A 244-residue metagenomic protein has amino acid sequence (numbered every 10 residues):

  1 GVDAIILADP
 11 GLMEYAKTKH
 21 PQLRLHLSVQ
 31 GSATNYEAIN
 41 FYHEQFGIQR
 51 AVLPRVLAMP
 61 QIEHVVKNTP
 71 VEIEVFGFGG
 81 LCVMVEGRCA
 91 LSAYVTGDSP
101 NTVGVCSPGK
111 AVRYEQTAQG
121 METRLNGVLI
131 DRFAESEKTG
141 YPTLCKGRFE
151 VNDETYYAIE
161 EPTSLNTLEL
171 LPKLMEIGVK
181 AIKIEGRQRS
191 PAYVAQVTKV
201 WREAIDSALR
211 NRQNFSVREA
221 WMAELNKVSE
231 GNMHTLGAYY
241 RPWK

Functional and structural regions predicted by a protein language model:
G1-A33, V52, P60-A181, R187-K244: Active-site pocket-lining/capping segments in soluble small-molecule metabolic enzymes
T18, N40-F41: Long, charged N-terminal interaction/targeting segments
N35-E37: Conserved nucleotide-cofactor-binding alpha/beta core module
H43-E44, M175: Non-catalytic positions within long, well-ordered alpha-helices that form the structural scaffold/packing of enzyme
G47-I48: As written
V56: Contiguous mid-protein beta-loop-alpha structural module that forms a pocket-lining wall or clamp of enzyme active
